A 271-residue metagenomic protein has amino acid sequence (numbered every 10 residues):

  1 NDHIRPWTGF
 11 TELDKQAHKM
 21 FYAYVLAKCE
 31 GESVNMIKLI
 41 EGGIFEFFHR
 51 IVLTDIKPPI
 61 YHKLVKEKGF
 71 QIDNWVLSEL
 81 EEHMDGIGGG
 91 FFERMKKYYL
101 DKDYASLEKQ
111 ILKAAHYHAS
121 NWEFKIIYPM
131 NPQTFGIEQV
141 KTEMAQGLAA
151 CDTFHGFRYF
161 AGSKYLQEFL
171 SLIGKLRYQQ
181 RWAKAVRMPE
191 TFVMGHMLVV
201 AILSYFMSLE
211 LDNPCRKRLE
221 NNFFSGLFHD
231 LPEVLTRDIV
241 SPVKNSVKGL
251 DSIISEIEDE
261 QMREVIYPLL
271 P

Functional and structural regions predicted by a protein language model:
N1-P271: Alpha-helical, largely C-terminal catalytic domains that coordinate divalent metal ions via clustered Asp/Glu/His
